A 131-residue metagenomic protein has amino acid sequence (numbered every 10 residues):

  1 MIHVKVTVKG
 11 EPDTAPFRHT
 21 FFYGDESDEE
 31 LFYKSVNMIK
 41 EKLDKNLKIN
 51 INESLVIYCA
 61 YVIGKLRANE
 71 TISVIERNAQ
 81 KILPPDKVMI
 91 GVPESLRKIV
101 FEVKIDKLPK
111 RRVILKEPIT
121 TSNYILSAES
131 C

Functional and structural regions predicted by a protein language model:
M1-C131: Non-transmembrane, aqueous-exposed alpha-helical and coiled segments at domain scale
